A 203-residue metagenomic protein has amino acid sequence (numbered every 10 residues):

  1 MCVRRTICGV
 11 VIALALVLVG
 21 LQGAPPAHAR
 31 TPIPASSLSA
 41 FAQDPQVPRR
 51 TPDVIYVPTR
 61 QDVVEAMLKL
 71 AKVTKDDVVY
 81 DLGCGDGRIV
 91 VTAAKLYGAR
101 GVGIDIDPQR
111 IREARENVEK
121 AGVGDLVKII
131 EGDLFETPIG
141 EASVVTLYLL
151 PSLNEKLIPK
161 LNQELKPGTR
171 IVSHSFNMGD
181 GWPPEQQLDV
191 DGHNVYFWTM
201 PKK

Functional and structural regions predicted by a protein language model:
G9-Q22: Bacterial N-terminal signal peptides
R30-T74: Class I SAM-dependent transferase core
D76-G85: Conserved class I S-adenosyl-L-methionine
G87-A99: Conserved SAM-binding loop of SAM-dependent methyltransferases across substrates and taxa, primarily the Class I
R100-D105: Conserved SAM-binding motif I beta-strand of class I
P108-E141: S-adenosyl-L-methionine
I139-K156: A short SAM/SAH-binding and catalytic strip from SAM-dependent methyltransferases
S152-K203: C-terminal substrate-binding/active-site "lid" region of AdoMet-derived donor-dependent transferases
